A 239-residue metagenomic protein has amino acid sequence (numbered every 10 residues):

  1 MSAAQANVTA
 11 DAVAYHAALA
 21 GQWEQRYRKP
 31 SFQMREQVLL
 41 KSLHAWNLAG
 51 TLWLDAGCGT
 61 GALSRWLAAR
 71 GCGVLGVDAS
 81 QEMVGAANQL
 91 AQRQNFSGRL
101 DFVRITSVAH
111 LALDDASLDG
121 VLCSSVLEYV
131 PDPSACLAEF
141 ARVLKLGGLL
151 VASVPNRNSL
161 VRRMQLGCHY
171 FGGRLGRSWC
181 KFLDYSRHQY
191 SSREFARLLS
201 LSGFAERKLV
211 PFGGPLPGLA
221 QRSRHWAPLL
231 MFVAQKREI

Functional and structural regions predicted by a protein language model:
M1-L48, Q94, W226-A227: Conserved class I S-adenosyl-L-methionine
G50-G59: Conserved class I S-adenosyl-L-methionine
T60-A109: Class I SAM-dependent methyltransferase SAM/SAH-binding core
H110-D115: Short conserved loop adjoining the S-adenosyl-L-methionine
L122: A conserved beta-strand element that flanks and buttresses the S-adenosyl-L-methionine
S134-L146: A short glycine-rich, Lys/Arg-flanked "PGG" loop and its adjoining helix->strand segment in the class I
V151-R174: Conserved class I S-adenosyl-L-methionine
R174, S178-E194: Acceptor-substrate binding/catalytic loop of class I
